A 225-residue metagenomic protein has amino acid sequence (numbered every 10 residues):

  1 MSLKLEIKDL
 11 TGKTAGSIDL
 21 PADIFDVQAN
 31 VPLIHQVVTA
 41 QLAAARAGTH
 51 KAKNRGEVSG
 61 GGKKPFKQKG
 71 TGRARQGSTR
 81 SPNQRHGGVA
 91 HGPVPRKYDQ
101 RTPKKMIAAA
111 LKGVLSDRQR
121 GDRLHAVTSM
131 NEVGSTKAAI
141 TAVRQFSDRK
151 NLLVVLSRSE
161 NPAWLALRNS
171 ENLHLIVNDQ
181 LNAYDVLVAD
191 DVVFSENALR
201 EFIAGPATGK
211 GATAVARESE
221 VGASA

Functional and structural regions predicted by a protein language model:
M1-A47, P93-A225: Extended polybasic, low-complexity segments that bind anionic RNA or targeting/receptor surfaces
K53-G92: Glycine/serine-rich anion-binding loops at beta->alpha junctions that coordinate negatively charged ligand groups
